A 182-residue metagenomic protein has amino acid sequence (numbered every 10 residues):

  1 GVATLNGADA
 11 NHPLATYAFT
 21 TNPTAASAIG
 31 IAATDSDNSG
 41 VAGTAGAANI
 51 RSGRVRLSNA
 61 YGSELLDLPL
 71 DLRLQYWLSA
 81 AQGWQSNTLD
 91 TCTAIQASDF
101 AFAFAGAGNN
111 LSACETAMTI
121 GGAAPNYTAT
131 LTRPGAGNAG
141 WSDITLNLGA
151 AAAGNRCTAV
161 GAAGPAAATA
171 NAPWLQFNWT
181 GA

Functional and structural regions predicted by a protein language model:
G1-A182: Core sequence-specific DNA-binding domains of diverse transcription factors
